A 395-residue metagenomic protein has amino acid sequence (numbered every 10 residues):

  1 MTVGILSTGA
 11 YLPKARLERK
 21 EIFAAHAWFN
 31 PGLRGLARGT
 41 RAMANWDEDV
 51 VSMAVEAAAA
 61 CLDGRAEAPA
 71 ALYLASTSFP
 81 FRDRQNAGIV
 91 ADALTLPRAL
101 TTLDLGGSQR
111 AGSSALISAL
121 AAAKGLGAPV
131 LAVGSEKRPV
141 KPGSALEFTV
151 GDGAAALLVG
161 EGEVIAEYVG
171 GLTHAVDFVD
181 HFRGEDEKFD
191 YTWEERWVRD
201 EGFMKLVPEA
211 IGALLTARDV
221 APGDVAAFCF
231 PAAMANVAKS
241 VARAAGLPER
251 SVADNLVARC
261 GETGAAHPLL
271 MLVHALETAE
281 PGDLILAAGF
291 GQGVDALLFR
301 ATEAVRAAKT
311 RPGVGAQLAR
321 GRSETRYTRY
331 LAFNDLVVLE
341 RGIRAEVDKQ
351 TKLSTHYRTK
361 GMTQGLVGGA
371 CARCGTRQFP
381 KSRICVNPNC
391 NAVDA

Functional and structural regions predicted by a protein language model:
M1-V50, S144-E201, K205, E280 (+1 more regions): Condensing-enzyme catalytic core mediating Claisen C-C bond formation in acyl metabolism
I5, E48-S113, A217-S240, A244: Conserved beta-ketoacyl condensing-enzyme motif
L36-R41, A71, D92-G106, P139-K141 (+1 more regions): Glycine/charged-rich beta-loop-alpha catalytic/anionic-binding loops adjacent to active sites
V55, S78-F79, P97, D104-G127 (+3 more regions): Claisen-condensing/thiolase-fold acyl-transfer catalytic domains that form or cleave C-C bonds in fatty acid
E67-P69, P222-V225, L272, G282 (+1 more regions): Local beta-strand N-terminus motif with an aromatic residue
L126-A156: Flexible, glycine-rich active-site loops centered on histidine and acidic residues that chelate a metal or position
G134, D177-D180, K188-W193, M234-A238 (+1 more regions): Acyl-CoA/ACP chain-elongation machinery
A345-A395: Cys/His-rich short segments
